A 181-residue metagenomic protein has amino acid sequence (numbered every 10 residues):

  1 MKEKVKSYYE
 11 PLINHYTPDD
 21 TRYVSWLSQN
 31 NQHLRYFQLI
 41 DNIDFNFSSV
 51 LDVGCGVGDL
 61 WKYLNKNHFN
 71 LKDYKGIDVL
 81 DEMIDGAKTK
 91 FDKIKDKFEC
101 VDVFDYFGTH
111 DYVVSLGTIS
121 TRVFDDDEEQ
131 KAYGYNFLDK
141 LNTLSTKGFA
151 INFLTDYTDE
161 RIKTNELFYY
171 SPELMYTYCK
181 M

Functional and structural regions predicted by a protein language model:
M1-D19: N-terminal, positively charged/glycine-rich alpha-helical extensions of SAM-dependent methyltransferases
N30-N46: Conserved alpha-helix/loop element of class I SAM-dependent methyltransferases that forms part of the SAM/SAH-binding
F47-G56: Conserved class I S-adenosyl-L-methionine
D59-K97: Class I SAM-dependent methyltransferase SAM/SAH-binding core
C100-F104: Conserved SAM/SAH-binding loop
Y112-K131: A short SAM/SAH-binding and catalytic strip from SAM-dependent methyltransferases
S145-F153: Conserved beta-strand signature within the Rossmann-like core of class I S-adenosyl-L-methionine
L167-M181: Short alpha-helix
